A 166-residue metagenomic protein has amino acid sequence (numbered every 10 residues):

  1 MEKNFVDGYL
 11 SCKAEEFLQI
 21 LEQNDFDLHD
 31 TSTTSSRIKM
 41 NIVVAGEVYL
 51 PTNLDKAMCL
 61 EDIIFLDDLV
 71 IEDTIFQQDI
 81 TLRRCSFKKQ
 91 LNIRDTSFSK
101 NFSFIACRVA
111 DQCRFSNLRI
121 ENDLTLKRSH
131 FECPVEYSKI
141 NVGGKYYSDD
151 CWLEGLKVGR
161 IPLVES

Functional and structural regions predicted by a protein language model:
M1-S166: N-terminal leader/targeting and pre-domain segments
